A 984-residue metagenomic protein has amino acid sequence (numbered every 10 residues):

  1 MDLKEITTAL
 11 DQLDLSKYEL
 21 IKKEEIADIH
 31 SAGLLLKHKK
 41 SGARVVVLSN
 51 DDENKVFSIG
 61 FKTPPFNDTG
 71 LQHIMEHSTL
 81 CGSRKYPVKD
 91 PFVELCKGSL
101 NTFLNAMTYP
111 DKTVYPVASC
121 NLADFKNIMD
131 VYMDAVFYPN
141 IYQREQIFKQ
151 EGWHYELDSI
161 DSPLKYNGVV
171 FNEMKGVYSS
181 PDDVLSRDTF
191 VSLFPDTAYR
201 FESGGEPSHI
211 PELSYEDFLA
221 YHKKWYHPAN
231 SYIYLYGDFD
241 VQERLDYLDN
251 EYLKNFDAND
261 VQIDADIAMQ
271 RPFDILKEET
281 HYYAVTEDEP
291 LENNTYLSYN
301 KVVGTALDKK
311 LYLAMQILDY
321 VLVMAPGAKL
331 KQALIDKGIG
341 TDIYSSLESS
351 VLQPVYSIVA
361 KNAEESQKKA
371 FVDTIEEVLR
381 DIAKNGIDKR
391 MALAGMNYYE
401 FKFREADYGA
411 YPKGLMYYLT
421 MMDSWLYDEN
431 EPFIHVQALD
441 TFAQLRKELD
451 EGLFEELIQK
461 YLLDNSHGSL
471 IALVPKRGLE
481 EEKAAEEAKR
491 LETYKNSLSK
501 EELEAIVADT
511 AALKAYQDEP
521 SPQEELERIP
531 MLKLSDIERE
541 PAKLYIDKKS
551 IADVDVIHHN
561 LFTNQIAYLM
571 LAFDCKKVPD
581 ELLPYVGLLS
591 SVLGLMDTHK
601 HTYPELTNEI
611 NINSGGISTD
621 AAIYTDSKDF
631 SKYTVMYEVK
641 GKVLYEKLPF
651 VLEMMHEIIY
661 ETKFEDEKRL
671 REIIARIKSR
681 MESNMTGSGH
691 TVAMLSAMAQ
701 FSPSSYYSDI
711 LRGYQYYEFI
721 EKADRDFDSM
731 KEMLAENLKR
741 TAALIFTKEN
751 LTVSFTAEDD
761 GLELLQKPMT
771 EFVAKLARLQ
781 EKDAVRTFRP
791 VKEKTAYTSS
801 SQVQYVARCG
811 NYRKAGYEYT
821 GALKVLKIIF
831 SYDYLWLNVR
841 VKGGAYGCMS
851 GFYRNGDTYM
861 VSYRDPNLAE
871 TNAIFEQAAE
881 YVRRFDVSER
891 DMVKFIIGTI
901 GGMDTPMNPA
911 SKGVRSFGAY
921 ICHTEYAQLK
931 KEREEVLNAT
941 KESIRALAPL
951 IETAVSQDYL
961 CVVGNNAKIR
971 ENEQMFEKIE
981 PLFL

Functional and structural regions predicted by a protein language model:
D2-V56: Non-catalytic terminal extensions that flank enzyme cores
V46-G60, F171, K175-S180, V261-G327 (+9 more regions): His/Glu-based metal-binding/catalytic segments typifying zinc-dependent metallopeptidases
N54-P64, D90-Y138, E145-E156, D183-S208 (+12 more regions): M16 family metallopeptidases and their MPP-like homologs
L71, M75-T79, L589: Active-site His/Glu-centered metal-binding helix of metallohydrolases
F103, L219-K223, A284-E287, Y344-E348 (+11 more regions): Generic recognition of flexible, low-complexity loop/linker segments
S159-N230, Y234-Y252, F256-T286, L291-N293 (+1 more regions): Hydrophobic, small-residue-rich alpha-helical packing segments that form membrane-like cores
L219-E251, L734-M769, S956: Non-catalytic, conformational "gating/processing" segments within enzyme and secreted inhibitor domains
A220-Y221, Y226, Y232, V241-Q262 (+3 more regions): Extended, regular secondary-structure scaffolds
